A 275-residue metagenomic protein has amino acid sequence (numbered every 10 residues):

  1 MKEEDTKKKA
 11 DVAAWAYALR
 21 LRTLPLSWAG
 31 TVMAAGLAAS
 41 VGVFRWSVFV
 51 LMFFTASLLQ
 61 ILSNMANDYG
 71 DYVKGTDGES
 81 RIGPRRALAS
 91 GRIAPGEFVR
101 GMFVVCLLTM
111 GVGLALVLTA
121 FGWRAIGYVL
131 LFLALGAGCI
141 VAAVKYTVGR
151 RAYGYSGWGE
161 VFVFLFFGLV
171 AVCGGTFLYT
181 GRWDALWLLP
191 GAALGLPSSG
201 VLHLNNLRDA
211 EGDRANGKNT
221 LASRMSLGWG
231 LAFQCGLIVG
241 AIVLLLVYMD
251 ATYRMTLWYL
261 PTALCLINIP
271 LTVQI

Functional and structural regions predicted by a protein language model:
M1-L51, T55, R150-Y153, V163: Topogenic membrane-insertion module of multi-pass membrane proteins
A16, L24-W28, W46-F54, V99-F103 (+5 more regions): Hydrophobic alpha-helical transmembrane segments
P25, A29-M33, V161-T176, S223-L227: Small-residue-rich segments of transmembrane alpha-helices in multi-pass membrane proteins, especially helix faces
M33, V41-A66, L131-V144, D184-L204: Membrane-embedded alpha-helical segments that form the functional core of polytopic membrane enzymes, especially those
N64-N67, A87, V141-G154, L202 (+3 more regions): C-terminal ends of transmembrane helices
A66-L108, G195-G240: Solvent-exposed interhelical
P84-R182: Intramembrane alpha-helical segments
D250-I275: Extended hydrophobic alpha-helices typical of membrane-associated regions
